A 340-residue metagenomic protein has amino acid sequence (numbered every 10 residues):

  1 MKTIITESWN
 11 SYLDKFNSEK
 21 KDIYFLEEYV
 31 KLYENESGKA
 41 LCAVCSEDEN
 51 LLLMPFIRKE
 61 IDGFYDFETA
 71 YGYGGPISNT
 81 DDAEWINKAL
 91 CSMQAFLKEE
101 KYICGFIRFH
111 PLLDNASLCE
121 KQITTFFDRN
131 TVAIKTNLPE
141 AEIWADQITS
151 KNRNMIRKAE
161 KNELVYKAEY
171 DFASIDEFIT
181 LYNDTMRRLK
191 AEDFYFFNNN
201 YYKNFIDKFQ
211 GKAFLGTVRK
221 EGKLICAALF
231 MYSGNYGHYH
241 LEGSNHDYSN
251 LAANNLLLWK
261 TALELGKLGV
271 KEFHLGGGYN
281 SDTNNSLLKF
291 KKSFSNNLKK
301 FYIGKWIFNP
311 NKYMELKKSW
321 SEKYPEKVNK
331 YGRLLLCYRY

Functional and structural regions predicted by a protein language model:
M1-D48, L52-G63, F109-N250: A conserved beta-strand-loop-helix scaffold within acyl/acetyltransferase catalytic domains
V44, F56, K88-Q94, Y201-E315: Aromatic (often tryptophan-rich) hydrophobic motifs at membrane interfaces
N50, A70, K101, T125-D128 (+1 more regions): A short, structural micro-pattern
R58-E60, L118-I143, L268-Y340: Active-site/acyl-donor-binding loops of N-acyltransferases
E60-Y73: Conserved acyl-donor/pantetheine-binding loop and adjacent beta-alpha core of acyl/acetyltransferases and related
Y73-A83, N137-P139, E242-L251, Y279: A short, internal acetyl-CoA/4′-phosphopantetheine-binding micro-motif in the GNAT/acyltransferase core
E84-D128: Non-catalytic accessory segments adjacent to catalytic cores
F106, K167, F273-G276: Short catalytic-loop micro-motif centered on adjacent basic/acidic residues
